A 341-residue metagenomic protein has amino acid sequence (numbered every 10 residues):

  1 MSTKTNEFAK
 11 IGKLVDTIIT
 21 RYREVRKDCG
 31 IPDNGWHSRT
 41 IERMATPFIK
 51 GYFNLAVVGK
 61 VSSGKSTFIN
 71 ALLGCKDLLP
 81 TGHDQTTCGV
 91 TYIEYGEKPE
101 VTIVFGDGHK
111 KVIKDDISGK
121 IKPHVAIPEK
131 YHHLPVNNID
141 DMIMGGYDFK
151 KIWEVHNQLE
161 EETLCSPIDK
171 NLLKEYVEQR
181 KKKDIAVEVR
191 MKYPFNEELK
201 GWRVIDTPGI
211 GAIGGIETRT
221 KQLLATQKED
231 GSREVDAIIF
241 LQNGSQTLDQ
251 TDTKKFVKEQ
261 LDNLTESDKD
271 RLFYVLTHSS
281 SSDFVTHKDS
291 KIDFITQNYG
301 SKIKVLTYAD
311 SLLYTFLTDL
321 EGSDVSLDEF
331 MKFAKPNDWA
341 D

Functional and structural regions predicted by a protein language model:
M1-P32: Charged, amphipathic alpha-helical linker segments immediately N-terminal to NTP-binding catalytic cores
G12-I19, E42, T46-D341: Globular "head" domains of long coiled-coil molecular machines
